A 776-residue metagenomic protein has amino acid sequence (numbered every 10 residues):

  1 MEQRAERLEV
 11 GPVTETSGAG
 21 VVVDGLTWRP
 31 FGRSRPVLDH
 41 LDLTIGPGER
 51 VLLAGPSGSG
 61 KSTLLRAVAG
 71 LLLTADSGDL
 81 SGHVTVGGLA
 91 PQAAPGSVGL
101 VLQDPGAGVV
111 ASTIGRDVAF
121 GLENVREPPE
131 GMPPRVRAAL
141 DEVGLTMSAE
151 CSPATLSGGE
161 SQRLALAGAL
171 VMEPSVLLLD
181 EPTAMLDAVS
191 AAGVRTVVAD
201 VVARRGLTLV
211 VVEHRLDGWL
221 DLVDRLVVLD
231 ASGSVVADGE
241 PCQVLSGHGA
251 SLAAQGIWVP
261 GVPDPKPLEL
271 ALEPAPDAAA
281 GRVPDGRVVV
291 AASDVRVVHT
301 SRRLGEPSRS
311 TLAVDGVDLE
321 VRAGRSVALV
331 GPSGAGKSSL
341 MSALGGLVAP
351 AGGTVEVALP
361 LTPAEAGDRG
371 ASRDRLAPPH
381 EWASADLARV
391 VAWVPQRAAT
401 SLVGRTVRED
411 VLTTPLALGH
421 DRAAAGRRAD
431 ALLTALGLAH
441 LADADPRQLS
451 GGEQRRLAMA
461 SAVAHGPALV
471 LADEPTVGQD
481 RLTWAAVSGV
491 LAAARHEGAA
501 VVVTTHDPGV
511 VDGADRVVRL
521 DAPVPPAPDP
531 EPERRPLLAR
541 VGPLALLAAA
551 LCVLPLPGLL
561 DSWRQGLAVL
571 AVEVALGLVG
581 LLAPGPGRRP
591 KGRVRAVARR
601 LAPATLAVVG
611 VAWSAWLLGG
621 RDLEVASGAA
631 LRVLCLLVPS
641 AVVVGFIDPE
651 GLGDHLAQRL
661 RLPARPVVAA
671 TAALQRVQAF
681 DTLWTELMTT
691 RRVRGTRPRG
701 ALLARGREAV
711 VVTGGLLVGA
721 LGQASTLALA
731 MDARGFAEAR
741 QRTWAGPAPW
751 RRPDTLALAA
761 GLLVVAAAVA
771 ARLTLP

Functional and structural regions predicted by a protein language model:
A54-P56, V330-P332: The feature captures the beta-strand-to-loop junction immediately N-terminal to the Walker
A69, G345: Helix-to-loop junction immediately C-terminal to a conserved catalytic motif
G131-S148, A423-L441: Conserved ABC ATPase "signature" region
S152-L156, E160, D445-L449, E453: Conserved ABC ATPase signature
A169-L170, A462-V463: ABC ATPase C-loop
L177-E181, V470-D473: Catalytic Walker B motif of ABC-type/P-loop ATPase nucleotide-binding domains
G233-I257, G509-G513, R519-P532: Conserved beta-strand-loop-alpha-helix hinge in the C-terminal portion of ABC ATPase nucleotide-binding domains
P530-Q565, V569-E573, E686-P776: Transmembrane alpha-helix interface motif
